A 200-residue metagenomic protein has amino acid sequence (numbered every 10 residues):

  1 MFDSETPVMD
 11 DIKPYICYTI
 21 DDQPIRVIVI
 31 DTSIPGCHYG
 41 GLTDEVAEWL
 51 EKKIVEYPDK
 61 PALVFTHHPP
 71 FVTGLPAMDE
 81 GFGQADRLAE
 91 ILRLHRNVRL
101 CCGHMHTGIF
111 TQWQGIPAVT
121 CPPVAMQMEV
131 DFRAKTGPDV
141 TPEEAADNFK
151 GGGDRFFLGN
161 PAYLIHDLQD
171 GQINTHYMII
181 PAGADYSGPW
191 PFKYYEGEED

Functional and structural regions predicted by a protein language model:
M1-E56, Q84-R96, T111-Q114, P122 (+3 more regions): Extended active-site neighborhood of metal-dependent phosphoesterases/phosphodiesterases
M1-F2, L75-M78, Q112-G115, P123 (+3 more regions): Short aromatic-enriched loop/helix-cap "lid" or pocket-rim segments at secondary-structure transitions that line
D31, L63-T66, L92, R96-H106 (+1 more regions): Active-site neighborhood of phospho(di)ester-bond hydrolases with catalytic His/Asp-centered motifs
G36-H38, V72-L75: A short acidic, helix-capping loop that chelates divalent metal ions and anchors anionic groups
Y57-G74: Short acidic, glycine-rich surface-loop motifs adjacent to enzyme active sites
F71, G108, M126: Active-site loop signature of alpha/beta-hydrolase-fold enzymes
G81-A89, I116-V124, W190-D200: Short, electropositive alpha-helical surface patch
A146-D200: A short C-terminal boundary segment appended to hydrolase-like catalytic domains
